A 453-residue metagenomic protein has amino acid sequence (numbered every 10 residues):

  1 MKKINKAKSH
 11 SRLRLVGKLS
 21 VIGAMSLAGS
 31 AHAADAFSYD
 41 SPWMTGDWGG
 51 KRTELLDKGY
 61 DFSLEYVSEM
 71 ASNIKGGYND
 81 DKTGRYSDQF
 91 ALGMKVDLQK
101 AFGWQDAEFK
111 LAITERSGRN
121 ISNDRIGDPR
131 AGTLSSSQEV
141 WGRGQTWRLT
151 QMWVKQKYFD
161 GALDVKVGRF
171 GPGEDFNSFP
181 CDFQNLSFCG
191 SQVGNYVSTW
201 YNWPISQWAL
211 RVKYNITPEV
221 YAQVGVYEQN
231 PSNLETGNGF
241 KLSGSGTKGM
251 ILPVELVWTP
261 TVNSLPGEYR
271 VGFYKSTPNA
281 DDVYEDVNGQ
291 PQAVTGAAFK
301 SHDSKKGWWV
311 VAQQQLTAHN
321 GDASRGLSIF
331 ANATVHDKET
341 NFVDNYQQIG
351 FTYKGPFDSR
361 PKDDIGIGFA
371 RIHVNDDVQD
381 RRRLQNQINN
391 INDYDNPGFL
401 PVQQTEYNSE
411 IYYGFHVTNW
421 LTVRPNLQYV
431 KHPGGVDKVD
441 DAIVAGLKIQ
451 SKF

Functional and structural regions predicted by a protein language model:
M1-E69, N73, Q99: N-terminal periplasmic/intermembrane-space "pro-region" immediately following the signal or transit peptide
A34-D35, Y39, T45-F62, D97-F109 (+6 more regions): Short loop/turn motifs that connect adjacent beta-strands in outer-membrane beta-barrel proteins
T53-E54, S68, V96-K100, K155-Y158 (+8 more regions): Residue-level signature of outer-membrane beta-barrel architecture
Y60, D88-L92, W147-M152, S206-V212 (+5 more regions): Hydrophobic, lipid-facing positions within transmembrane beta-strands of outer-membrane proteins
F62-M70, F109-E115, V165-R169, V224-E228 (+6 more regions): Transmembrane beta-barrel strands of outer-membrane/channel proteins
S87-P231, N341-N345, P356-R383: Outer membrane beta-barrel
E255-V257, F273-K306, T317-A318, H336-N345 (+2 more regions): Outer membrane beta-barrel transmembrane domains
I367, D441-F453: Outer-membrane beta-barrel "beta-signal"
